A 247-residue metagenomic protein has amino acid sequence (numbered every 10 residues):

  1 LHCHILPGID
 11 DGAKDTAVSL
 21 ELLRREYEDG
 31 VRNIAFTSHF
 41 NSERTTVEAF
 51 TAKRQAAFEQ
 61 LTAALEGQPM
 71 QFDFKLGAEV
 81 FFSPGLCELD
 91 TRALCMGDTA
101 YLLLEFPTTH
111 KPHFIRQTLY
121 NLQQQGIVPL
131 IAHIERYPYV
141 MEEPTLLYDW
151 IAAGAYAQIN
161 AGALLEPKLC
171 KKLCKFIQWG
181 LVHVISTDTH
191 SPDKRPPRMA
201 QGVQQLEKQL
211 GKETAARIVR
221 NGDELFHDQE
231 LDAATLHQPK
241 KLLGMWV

Functional and structural regions predicted by a protein language model:
L1-Q71: An N-terminally biased module of ancient metal coordination in phosphate/nucleic-acid-related enzymes
H4-L6, H39, G77-F81, P107-T109 (+4 more regions): Active-site beta-loop-alpha junctions enriched in small/polar residues
Y27, Q123, I177-Q178: Non-catalytic positions within long, well-ordered alpha-helices that form the structural scaffold/packing of enzyme
T45-Q158, A233-V247: Extended substrate/RNA-proximal surfaces in nucleic-acid metabolism proteins
T45-R54, T62, Q68-D73, K194-N221: Short acidic, glycine/proline-enriched helix-loop-strand junctions
L181-P197: Short acidic/histidine-rich active-site segments
V203-V247: Mid-to-C-terminal alpha-helical segments outside catalytic/metal-binding sites
